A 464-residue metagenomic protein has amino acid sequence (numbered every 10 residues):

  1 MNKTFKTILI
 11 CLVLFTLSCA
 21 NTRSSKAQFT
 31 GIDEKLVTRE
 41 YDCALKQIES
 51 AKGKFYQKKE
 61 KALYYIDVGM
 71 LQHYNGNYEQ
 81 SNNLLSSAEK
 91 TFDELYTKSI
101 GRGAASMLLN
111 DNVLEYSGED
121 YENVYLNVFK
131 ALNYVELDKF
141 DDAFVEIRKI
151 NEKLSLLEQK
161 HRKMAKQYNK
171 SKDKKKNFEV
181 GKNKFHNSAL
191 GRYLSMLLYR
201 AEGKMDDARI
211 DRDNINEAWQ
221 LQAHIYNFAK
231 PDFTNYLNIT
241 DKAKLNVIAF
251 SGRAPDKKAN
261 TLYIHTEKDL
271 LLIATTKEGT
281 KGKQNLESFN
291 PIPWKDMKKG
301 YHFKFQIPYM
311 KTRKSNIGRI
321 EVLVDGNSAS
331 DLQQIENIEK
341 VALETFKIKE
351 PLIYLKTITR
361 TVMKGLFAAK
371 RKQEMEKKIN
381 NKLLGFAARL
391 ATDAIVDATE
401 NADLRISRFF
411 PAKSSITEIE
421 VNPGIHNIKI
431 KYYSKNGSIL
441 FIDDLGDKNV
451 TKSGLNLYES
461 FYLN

Functional and structural regions predicted by a protein language model:
T16-E40: Bacterial Sec signal peptide processing site at the extreme N-terminus
Y56-K61, T91-G103, L154-A165, N216-L237: Boundary/linker segments of alpha-helical solenoid repeat arrays
K98-L108, Y168-K175, I264-M310, D331-K413: Glycine- and small hydrophobic-rich membrane-insertion segments that are intrinsically disordered in solution
A369, Q373-N464: C-terminal soluble interaction/assembly domains
